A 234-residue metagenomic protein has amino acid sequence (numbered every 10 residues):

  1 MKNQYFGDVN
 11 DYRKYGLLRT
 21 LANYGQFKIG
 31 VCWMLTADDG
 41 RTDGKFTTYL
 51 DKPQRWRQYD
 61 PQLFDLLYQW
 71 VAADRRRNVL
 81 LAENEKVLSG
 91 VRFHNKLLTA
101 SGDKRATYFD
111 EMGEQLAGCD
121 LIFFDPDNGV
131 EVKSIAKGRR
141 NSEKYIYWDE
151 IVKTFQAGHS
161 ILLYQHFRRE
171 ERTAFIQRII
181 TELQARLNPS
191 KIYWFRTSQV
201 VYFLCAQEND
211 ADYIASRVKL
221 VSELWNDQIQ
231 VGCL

Functional and structural regions predicted by a protein language model:
M1-L234: Class I S-adenosyl-L-methionine-dependent methyltransferase catalytic core
